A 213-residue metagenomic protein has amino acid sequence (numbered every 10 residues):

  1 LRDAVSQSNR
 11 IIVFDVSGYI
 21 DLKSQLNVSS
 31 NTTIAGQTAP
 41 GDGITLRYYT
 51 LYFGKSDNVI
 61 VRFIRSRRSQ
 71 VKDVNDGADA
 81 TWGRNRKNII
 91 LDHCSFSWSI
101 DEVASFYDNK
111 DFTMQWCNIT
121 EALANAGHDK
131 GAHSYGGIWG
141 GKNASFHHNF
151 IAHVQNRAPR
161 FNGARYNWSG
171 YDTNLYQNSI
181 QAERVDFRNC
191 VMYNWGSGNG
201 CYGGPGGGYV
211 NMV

Functional and structural regions predicted by a protein language model:
L1, I12-D15: Solvent-exposed adhesion/ligand-recognition segments of exported proteins
R2-S8, Y19-A35, D42-F63, R68-K87 (+1 more regions): Extracellular beta-strand-rich solenoid/capping regions of secreted or surface-exposed proteins that bind or remodel
F14-S17, Q37: Acidic/polar N-terminal loop/beta-strand segments that form early-domain functional surfaces
D15, S105, R160-N162, C201-Y202: A cross-family glycoside hydrolase active-site/sugar-binding cleft signature
N31, G36, D57-R68, N85-W98 (+4 more regions): Right-handed parallel beta-helix
R47, G77, I100, H133 (+1 more regions): Beta-rich catalytic cores
